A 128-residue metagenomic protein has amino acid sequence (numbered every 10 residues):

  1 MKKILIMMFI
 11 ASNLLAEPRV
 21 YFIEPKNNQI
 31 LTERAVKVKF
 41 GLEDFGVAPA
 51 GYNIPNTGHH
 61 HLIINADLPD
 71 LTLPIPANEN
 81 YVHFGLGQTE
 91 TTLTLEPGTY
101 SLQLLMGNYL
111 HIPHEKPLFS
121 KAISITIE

Functional and structural regions predicted by a protein language model:
K3-S12: Sec-dependent N-terminal signal peptides
A16-E33: Short, compositionally biased P/S/T/A/G/V-rich stretches that sit at domain boundaries
R34, E96-G98: A glycine-anchored, Pro-Gly-centered beta-turn/N-cap motif
G41-Y52, I112: Short amphipathic, basic-aromatic surface patches that mediate peripheral association with negatively charged
Y52-H60, F119: Short coil-to-beta strand junction motifs in C2/discoidin
P69-L71, G107-L118: Short acidic/polar inter-strand loop motif in beta-rich domains
E115-E128: Short beta-strand elements
